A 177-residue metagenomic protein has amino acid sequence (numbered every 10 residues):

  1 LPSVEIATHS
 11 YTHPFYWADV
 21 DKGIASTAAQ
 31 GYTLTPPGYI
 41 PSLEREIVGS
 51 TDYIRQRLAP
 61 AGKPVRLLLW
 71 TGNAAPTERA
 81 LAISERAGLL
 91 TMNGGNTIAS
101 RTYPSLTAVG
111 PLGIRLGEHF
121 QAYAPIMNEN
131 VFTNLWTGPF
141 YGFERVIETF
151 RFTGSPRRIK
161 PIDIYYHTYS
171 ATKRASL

Functional and structural regions predicted by a protein language model:
L1-A75, R79, A87, G94-P104 (+1 more regions): Metal-dependent polysaccharide deacetylase catalytic core of the NodB/CE4 family, i.e., the active-site-bearing domain
P37-E44, V48, D52-P60, V65 (+1 more regions): Catalytic grooves of carbohydrate-active enzymes
R79, M92, L112-R115: Flexible, glycine-rich surface segments
Y103-H119, Y141-T153: Alpha-helical scaffolding within the catalytic cores of extracellular/periplasmic polymer-degrading hydrolases
